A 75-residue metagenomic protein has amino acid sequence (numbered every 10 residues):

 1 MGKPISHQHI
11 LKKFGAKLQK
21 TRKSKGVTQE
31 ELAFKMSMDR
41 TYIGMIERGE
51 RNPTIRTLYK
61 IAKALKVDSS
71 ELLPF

Functional and structural regions predicted by a protein language model:
M1-K13: A detector for short, charged/polar N-terminal pre-domain segments
K12, K23-S24, N52: Short amphipathic helical patch at the helix-1/turn junction of helix-turn-helix
A16-E31, K60: Short basic helix-loop element that most often maps to the first helix and adjoining turn of HTH DNA-binding modules
T21, K35, I46, F75: Residues in the recognition helix of alpha-helical DNA-binding motifs
G26-M45: Short alpha-helical DNA-recognition segment
K35, A64-L65: Residue cluster at the C-terminal edge of the helix-turn-helix DNA-binding motif
E50-K60, S69: Short, basic-rich loop-to-helix N-cap that marks the start of a DNA-contacting helix
K66-F75: Short C-terminal boundary/hinge segments that cap the last helix of small helical domains
